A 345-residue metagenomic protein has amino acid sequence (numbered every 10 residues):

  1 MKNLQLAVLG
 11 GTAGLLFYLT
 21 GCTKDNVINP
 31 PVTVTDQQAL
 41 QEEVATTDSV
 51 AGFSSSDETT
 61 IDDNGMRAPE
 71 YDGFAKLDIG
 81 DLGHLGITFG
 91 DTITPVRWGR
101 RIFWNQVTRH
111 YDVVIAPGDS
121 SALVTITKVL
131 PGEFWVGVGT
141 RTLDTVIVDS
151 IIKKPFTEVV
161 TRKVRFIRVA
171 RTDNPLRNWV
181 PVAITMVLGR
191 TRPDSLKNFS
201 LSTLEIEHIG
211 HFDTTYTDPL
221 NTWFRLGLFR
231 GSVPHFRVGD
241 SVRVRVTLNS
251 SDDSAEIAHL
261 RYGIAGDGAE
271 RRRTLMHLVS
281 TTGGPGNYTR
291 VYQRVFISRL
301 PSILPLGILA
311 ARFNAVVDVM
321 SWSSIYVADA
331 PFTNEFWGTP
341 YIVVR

Functional and structural regions predicted by a protein language model:
Y18-G21: C-terminal motif of bacterial Sec signal peptides marking the signal peptidase cleavage site
K24-W135, D173, R192-I206: Acidic/polar, low-complexity intrinsically disordered N-terminal segments immediately downstream of a Sec signal
T157-V160, G284-L300: Aromatic sugar-binding surface patches on proteins that engage polysaccharides or sugar-phosphate polymers
I184-F236: Short, compositionally biased P/S/T/A/G/V-rich stretches that sit at domain boundaries
V238-D252: Aromatic/hydrophobic beta-strand junction motif of beta-rich domains
A265-Q293: Solvent-exposed serine/threonine-rich low-complexity stretches and specific carbohydrate-binding patches
P305-Y326: Internal, hydrophobic beta-strand segments that form the core of beta-sheet-rich folds
S321-R345: Short beta-strand elements
